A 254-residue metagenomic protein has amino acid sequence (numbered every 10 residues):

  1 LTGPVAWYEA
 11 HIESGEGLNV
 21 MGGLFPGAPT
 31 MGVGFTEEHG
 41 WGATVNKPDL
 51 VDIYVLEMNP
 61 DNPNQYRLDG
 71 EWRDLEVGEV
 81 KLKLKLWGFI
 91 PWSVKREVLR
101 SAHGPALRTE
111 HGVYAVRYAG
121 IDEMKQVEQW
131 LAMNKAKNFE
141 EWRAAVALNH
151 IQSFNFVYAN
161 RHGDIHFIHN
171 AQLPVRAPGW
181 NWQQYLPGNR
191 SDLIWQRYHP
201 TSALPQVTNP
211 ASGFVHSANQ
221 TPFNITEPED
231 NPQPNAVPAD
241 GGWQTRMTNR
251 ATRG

Functional and structural regions predicted by a protein language model:
L1-R253: Mature extracytoplasmic enzyme cores
